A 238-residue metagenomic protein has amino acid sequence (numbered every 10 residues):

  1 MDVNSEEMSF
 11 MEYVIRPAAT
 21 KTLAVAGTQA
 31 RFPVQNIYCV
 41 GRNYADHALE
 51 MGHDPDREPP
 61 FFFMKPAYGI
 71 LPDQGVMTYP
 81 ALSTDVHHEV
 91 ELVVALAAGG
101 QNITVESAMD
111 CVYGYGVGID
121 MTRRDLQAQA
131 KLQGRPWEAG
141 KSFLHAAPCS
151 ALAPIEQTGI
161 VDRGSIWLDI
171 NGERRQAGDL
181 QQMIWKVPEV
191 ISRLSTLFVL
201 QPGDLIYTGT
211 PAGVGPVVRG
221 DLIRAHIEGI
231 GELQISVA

Functional and structural regions predicted by a protein language model:
D2-V112: Extended, compositionally biased flexible segments
E7-F32, N43, H47-D56, R124-A238: Catalytic-pocket segment enriched in acidic/His residues
F63-K65, P72, H88, V117 (+3 more regions): General beta-strand structural signal in soluble alpha/beta enzymes
D85-H87, G116, L200: Residue-level recognition of hydrophobic positions within alpha-helical transmembrane segments
D110-V117, L126: Extended Lys/Arg-rich, glycine-bearing segments that form polyanion-binding/interaction patches within enzyme domains
